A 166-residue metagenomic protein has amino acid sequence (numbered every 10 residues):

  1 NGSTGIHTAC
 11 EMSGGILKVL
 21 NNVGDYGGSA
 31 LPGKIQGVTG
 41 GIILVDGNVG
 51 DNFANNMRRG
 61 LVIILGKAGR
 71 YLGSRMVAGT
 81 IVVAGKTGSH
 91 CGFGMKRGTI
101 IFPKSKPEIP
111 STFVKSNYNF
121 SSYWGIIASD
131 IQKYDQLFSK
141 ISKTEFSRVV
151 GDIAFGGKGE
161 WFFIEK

Functional and structural regions predicted by a protein language model:
N1-K166: Long, distal/terminal scaffolding or interaction modules with repetitive or compositionally biased sequence
